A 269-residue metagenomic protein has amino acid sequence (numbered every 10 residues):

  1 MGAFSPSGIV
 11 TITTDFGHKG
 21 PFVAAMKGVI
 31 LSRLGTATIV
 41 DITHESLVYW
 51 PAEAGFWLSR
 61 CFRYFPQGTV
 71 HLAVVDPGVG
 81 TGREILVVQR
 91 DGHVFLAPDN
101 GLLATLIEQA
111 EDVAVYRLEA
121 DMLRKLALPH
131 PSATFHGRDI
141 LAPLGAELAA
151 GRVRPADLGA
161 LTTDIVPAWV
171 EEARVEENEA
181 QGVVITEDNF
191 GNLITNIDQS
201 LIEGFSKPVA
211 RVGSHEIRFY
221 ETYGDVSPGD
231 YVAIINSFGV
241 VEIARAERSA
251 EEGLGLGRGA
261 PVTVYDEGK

Functional and structural regions predicted by a protein language model:
M1-G82: N-terminal glycine-/serine-/threonine-rich phosphate-binding loop
G8-T11, A37-V40, T69-L72, I85-V87 (+9 more regions): Structural motif
P21, A25, L34, Y49 (+5 more regions): Conserved active-site and cofactor/substrate-binding residues in soluble primary-metabolism enzymes
R33, T38, W50-E53, P66-V74 (+1 more regions): Active-site histidine-anchored catalytic micro-motif
R33-T36, C61-F65, Q109, E147-P155 (+1 more regions): Change "in soluble alpha/beta enzymes" to "in soluble alpha/beta proteins
A127-N196, L201-G204: Anionic-ligand-binding alpha/beta catalytic cores of soluble enzymes and soluble regulatory domains that recognize
I194-G257: A conserved acidic, glycine/proline-rich C-terminal tail/linker
R258-E267: Surface-exposed interaction regions enriched in Ser/Thr/Asp/Glu that occur as long low-complexity tracts or repetitive
